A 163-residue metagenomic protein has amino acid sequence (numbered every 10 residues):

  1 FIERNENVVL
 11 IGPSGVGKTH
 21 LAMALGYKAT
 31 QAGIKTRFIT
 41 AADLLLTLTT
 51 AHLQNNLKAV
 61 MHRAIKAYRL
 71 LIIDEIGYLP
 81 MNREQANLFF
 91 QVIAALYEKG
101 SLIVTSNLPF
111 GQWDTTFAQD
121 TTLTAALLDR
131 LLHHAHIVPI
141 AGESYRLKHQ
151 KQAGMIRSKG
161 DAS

Functional and structural regions predicted by a protein language model:
F1-K66, T116: Conserved P-loop
I39, L44-A59, R63, A67 (+1 more regions): Replace "adjacent to P-loop NTPase cores in ATP/GTP-dependent enzymes" with "adjacent to NTP-binding cores
L70: Walker B motif beta-strand of ABC-family P-loop ATPases
